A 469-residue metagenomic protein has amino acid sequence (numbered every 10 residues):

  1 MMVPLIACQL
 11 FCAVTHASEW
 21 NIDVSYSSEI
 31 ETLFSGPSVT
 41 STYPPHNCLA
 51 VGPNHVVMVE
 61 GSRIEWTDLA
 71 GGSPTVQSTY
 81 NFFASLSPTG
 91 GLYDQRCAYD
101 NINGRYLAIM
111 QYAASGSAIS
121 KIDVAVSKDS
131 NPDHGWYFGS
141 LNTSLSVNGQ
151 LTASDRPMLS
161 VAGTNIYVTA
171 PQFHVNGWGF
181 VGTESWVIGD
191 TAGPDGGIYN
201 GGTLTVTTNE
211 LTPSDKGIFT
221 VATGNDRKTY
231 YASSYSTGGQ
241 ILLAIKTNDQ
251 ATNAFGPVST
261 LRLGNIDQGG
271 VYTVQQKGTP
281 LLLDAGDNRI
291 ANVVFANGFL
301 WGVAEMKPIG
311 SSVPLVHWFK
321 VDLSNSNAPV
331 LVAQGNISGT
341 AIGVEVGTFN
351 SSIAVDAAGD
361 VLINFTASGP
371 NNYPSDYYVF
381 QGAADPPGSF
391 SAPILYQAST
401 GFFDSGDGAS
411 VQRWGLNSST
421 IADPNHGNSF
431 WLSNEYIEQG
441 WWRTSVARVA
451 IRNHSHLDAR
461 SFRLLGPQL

Functional and structural regions predicted by a protein language model:
M1-A13: Bacterial N-terminal signal peptides
V14-H16, Q468: Short, low-complexity export/processing leader segments characterized by acidic and small residues
A17-H456: C-terminal PAP-associated
S455-L469: C-terminal cell-surface addressing/anchoring modules of secreted/extracellular proteins
